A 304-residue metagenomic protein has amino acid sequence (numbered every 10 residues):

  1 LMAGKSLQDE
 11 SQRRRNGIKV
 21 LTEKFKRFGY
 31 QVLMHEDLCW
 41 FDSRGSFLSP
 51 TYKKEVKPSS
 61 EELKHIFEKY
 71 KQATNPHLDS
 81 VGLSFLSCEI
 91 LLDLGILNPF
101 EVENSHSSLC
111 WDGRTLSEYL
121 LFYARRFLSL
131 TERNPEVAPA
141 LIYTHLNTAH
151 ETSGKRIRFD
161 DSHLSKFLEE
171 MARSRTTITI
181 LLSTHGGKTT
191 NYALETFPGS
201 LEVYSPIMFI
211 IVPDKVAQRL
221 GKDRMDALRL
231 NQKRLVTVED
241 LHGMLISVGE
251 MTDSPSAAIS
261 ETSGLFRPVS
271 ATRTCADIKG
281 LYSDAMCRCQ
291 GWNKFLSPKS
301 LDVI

Functional and structural regions predicted by a protein language model:
L1, F25, P139-L146, I157-D160 (+4 more regions): Beta-strand elements within well-structured catalytic alpha/beta cores of enzymes that handle phosphate/sulfate esters
L1-K155, S205, T262-S263: Active-site-proximal alpha/beta segments of enzymes that process anionic O-linked groups
R14, E23, Y30, S270-I304: Exoplasmic/lumenal regions adjacent to the first transmembrane segment of eukaryotic integral membrane proteins across
G29, E36-C39, L146-H150, S183-G187 (+4 more regions): Short, flexible loop/turn elements at secondary-structure junctions
S49-K53, F159, A172-T177, L181-R224 (+1 more regions): Histidine-centered active-site microenvironments of extracellular/periplasmic hydrolases and transferases
S108, F167, M171-R175: Fold-level signal for large, globular catalytic cores of enzyme and receptor domains
L128, E132, I180, L245-D253: Short, hydrophobic alpha-helical segments
V216, K222-A257: Non-catalytic, well-ordered alpha-helical segments in soluble enzyme domains
